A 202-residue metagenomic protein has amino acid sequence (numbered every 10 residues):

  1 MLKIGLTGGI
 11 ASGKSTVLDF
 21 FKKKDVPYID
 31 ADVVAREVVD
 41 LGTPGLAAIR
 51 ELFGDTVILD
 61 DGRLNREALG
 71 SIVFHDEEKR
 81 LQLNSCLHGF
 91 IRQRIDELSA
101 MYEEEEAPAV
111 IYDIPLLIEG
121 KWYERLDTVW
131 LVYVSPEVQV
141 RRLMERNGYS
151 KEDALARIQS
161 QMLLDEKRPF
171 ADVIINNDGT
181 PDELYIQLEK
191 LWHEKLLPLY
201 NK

Functional and structural regions predicted by a protein language model:
M1-V33: Walker A (P-loop) phosphate-binding motif
G13, D32, L83, I111 (+3 more regions): Residue-level signal for inorganic ion chemistry
P27, V33, T128, D172-V173: Well-ordered beta-strand positions
V33-P108: ATP-dependent small-molecule kinase phosphotransfer cores that center on conserved nucleotide phosphate-binding segments
V33-R36, S135-E137, A156-Q159, P181: Short, acidic/turn-prone active-site loops that include or flank metal/cofactor- and phosphate-binding residues
L46-R50, P136-R141, K151, L155: An amphipathic alpha-helix signature
I95, E124-R125, E145, Y149-L196: Small-molecule kinase domains that catalyze NTP-dependent phosphoryl transfer to phosphate-bearing small molecules
D96-E145: ATP-dependent NMP and nucleoside kinases share a basic, alpha-helical "lid"
